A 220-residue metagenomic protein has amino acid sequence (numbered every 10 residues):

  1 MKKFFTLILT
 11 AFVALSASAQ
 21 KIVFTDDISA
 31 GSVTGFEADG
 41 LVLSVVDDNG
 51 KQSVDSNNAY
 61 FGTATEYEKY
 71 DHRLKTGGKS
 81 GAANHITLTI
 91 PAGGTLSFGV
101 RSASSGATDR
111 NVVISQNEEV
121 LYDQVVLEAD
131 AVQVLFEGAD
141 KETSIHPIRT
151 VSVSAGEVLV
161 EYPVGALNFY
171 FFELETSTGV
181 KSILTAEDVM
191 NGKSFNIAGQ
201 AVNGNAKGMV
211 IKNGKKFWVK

Functional and structural regions predicted by a protein language model:
M1-K21: Bacterial Sec-dependent N-terminal signal peptides
K2-K3, M209-K220: C-terminal tail/sorting-segment detector
K21-V54, Y60, S105-S177: Terminal, low-complexity interaction segments
A38, Q116, I197, K212-N213: Structural motif
A64-T95, A107-T108, I145-R149, A166-F171: Short beta-strands within extracellular/lumenal beta-sheet-rich domains
S97-R101: Short edge beta-strand/loop segments characteristic of extracellular beta-sandwich folds
E175-Q200: Residue-level detector of functionally pivotal "anchor" positions at catalytic/ligand-binding pockets or at interdomain
